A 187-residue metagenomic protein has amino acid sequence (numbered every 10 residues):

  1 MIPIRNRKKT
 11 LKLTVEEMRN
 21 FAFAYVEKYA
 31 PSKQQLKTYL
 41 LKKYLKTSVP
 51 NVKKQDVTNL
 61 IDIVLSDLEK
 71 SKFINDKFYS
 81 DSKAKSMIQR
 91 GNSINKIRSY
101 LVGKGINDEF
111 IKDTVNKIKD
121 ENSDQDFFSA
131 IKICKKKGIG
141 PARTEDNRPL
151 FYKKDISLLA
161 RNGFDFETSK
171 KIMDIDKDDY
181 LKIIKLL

Functional and structural regions predicted by a protein language model:
M1-L187: An alpha-helical, amphipathic repeat domain used for nucleic-acid recognition, typified by the mTERF helical solenoid
